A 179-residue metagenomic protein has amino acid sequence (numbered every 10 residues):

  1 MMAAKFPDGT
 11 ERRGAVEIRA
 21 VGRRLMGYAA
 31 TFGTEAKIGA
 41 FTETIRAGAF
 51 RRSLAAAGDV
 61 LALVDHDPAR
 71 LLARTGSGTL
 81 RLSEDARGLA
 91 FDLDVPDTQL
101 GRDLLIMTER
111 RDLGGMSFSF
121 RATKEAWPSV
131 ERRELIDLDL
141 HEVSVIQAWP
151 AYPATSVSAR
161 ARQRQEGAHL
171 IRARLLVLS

Functional and structural regions predicted by a protein language model:
M1-L105: Flexible, gly/proline-biased loop segments at the beginnings of proteins or at boundaries between secondary-structure
A3, R12-I18, R24-M26, L80-S179: Residue microenvironments linked to proteolytic maturation and disulfide-stabilized extracellular modules
